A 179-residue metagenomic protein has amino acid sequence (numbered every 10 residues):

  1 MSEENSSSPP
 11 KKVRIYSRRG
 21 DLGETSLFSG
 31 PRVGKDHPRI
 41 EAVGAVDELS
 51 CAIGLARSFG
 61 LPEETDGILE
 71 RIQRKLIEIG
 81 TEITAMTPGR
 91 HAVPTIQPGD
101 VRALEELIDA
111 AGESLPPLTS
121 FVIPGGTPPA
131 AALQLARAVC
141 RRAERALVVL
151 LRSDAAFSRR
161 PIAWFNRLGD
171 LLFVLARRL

Functional and structural regions predicted by a protein language model:
M1-L179: Phosphate/pyrophosphate-binding loop motifs in nucleotide- or prenyl diphosphate-using proteins
